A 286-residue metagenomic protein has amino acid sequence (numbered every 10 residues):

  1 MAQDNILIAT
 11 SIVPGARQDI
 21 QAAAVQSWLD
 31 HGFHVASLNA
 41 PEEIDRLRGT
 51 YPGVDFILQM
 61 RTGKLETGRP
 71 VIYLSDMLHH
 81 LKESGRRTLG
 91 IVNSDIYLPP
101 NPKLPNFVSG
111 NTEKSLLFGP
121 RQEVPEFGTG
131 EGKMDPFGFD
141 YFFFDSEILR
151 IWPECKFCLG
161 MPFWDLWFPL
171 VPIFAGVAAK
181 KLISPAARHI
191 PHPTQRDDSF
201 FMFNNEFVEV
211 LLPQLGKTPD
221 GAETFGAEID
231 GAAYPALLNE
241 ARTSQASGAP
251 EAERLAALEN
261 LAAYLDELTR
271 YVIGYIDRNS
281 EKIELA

Functional and structural regions predicted by a protein language model:
I6-R17, A24, C158-A286: C-terminal catalytic/acceptor-binding lobe
A16-Q18, P41-L47, P100-L104, P125-G128: Short, charged/polar "capping" segments at the starts of alpha-helices and the immediately preceding loops
A22-V35: Short, acidic, metal-binding catalytic loop of nucleotide-sugar glycosyltransferases
H34-P41, G90, S115-P120: Short, hydrophobic beta-strand segments that form beta-sheet elements in well-ordered domains
P41-R87: Active-site-proximal specificity loops/subdomain of glycosyltransferases
R86-P99: Short beta-strand-to-loop acidic/aromatic patch adjacent to the donor-nucleotide binding site
R86-R87, T112-S115, V177: Short, high-confidence coil segments that cap the C-terminus of an alpha-helix and link into the following beta-strand
I96-L170: Conserved catalytic core of nucleotide-sugar-dependent glycosyltransferases
